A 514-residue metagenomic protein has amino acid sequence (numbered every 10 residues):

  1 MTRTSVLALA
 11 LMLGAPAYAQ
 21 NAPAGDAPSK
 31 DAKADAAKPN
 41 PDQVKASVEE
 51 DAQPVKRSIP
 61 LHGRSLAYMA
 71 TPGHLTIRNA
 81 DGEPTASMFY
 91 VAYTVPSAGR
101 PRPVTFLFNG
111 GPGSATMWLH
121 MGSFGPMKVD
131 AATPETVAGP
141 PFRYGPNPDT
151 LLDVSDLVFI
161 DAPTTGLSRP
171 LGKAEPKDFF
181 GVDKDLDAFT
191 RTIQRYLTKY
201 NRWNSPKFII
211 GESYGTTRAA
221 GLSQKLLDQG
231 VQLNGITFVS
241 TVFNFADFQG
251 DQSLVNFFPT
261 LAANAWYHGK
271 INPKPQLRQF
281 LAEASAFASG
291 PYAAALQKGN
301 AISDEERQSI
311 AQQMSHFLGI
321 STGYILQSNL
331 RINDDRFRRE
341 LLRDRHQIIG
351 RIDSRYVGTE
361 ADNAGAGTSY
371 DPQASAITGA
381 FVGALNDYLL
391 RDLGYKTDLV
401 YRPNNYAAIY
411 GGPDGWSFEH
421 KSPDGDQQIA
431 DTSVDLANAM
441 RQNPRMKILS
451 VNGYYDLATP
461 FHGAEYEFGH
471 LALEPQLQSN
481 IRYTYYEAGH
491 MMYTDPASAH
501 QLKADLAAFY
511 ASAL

Functional and structural regions predicted by a protein language model:
S5-P16: Bacterial N-terminal signal peptides
P28-N40, G82-D178, G469: N-terminal cap/lid subdomain of alpha/beta-hydrolase-fold enzymes
S47-S97: N-terminal cap/lid segment of alpha/beta-hydrolase-fold proteins
N109, V239-S240, N244-N256, I320-L514: C-terminal subdomain of alpha/beta-hydrolase-fold enzymes, centered on the catalytic histidine and its supporting
P126-D130, L227-G319: A catalytic-pocket lid/entrance helix-loop region that shapes and gates access to the active site across common
L152-S155, A162, F179-L197: Alpha/beta-hydrolase active-site loop
R202-S213: Alpha/beta-hydrolase fold nucleophile elbow
G211-Q224: Glycine-rich nucleophile elbow surrounding the catalytic serine of serine-hydrolase chemistry
